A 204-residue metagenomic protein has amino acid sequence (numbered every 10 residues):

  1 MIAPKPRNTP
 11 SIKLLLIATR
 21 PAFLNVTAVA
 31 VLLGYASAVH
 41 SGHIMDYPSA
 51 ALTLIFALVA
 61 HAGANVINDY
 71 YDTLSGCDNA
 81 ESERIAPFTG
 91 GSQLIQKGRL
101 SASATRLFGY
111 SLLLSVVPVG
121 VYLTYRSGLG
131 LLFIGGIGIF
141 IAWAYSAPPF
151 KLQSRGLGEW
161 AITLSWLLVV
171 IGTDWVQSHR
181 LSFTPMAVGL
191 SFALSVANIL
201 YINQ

Functional and structural regions predicted by a protein language model:
M1-P48, L52, F56, A64 (+2 more regions): Topogenic membrane-insertion module of multi-pass membrane proteins
L15, F23, T27, A50 (+8 more regions): Hydrophobic alpha-helical transmembrane segments of integral membrane proteins, especially multi-pass transporters
V26-A28, L52, D78, L107 (+2 more regions): Generic hydrophobic alpha-helical membrane-span motif
L33, V39-I67, F133-I137, I141 (+1 more regions): Membrane-embedded alpha-helical segments that form the functional core of polytopic membrane enzymes, especially those
G34, A38, G42, A64-N68 (+4 more regions): Membrane-water interface at transmembrane helix exits
A64-L112: Aspartate-rich (DDxxD/NDxxD/DxxxD) Mg2+/diphosphate-binding motifs and their adjoining helix-loop segments
I67-S75, K151-W160, H179-T184, Q204: A cytosolic-side transmembrane-helix exit/cap motif
G91-R180: Intramembrane alpha-helical segments
